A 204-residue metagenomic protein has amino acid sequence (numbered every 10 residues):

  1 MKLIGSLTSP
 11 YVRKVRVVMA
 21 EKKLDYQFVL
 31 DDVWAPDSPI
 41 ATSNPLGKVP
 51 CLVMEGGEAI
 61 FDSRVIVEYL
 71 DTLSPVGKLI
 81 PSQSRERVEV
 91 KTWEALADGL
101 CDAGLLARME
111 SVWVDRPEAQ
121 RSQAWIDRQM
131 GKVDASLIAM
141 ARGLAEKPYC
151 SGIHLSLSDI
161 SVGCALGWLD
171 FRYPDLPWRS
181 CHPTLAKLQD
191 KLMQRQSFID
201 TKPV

Functional and structural regions predicted by a protein language model:
M1-Q123: GST-like domain detector, emphasizing the conserved glutathione-binding G-site in the N-terminal thioredoxin-like
L52, R64, V133-A141, S197: Aromatic-glycine hotspot motif
V67, D71, K91-E94, L137 (+2 more regions): Non-transmembrane alpha-helical segments in soluble domains of secreted/periplasmic/extracellular proteins
S74, L144-P148, Q196: A general structural signal marking secondary-structure boundaries and capping sites
G77-S82, Y149-I153, P177-S180, I199-P203: Short, hydrophobic secondary-structure boundary micro-motifs
A97-K187: GST-like fold's C-terminal all-alpha helical module
S180-T201: C-terminal end-helix/capping segment
